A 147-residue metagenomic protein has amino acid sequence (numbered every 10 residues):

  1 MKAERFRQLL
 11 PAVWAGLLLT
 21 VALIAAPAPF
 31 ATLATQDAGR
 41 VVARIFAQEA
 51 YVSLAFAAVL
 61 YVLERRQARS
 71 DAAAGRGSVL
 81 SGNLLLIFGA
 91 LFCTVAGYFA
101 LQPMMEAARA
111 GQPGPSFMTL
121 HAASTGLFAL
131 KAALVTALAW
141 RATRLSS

Functional and structural regions predicted by a protein language model:
M1, R141-S147: Short, charged juxtamembrane terminal tails flanking transmembrane helices
M1-D71, R109-M118: Interfacial loop at the N-terminal end of multi-pass membrane proteins
K2-A15, G75-L91: Interfacial segments of alpha-helical transmembrane regions
A25, L101, V135-L138: Hydrophobic/aromatic residues in alpha-helical transmembrane segments
V52-L60, L127-R141: Hydrophobic cores of alpha-helical transmembrane segments in multi-pass inner/ER membrane proteins, independent
F88-P103, F128-A132: Mid-bilayer segments of alpha-helical transmembrane spans in multi-pass integral membrane proteins that mediate
T119-T125, A129-A132, S146-S147: Soluble extracytoplasmic domains of inner/organellar membrane proteins
